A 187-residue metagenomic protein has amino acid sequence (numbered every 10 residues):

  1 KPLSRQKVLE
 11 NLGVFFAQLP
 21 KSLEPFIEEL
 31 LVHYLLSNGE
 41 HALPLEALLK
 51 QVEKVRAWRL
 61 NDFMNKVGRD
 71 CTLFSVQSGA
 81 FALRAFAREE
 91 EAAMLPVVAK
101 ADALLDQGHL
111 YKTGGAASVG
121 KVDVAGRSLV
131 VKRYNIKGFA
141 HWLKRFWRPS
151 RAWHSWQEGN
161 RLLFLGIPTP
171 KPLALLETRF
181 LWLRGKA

Functional and structural regions predicted by a protein language model:
P2-L48: C-lobe/activation-segment region of protein kinase-like
V14, L73, R161-L163: Low-complexity, compositionally biased segments
V32, N65, R69, F146-R148 (+1 more regions): General N-terminal targeting signals
L43-K50, W182-A187: Short, electropositive alpha-helical surface patch
Q51-G108: Juxta-kinase regulatory segment immediately upstream of eukaryotic protein kinase catalytic domains
L83-A187: Conserved ATP-binding subdomain of kinase catalytic cores across diverse folds
